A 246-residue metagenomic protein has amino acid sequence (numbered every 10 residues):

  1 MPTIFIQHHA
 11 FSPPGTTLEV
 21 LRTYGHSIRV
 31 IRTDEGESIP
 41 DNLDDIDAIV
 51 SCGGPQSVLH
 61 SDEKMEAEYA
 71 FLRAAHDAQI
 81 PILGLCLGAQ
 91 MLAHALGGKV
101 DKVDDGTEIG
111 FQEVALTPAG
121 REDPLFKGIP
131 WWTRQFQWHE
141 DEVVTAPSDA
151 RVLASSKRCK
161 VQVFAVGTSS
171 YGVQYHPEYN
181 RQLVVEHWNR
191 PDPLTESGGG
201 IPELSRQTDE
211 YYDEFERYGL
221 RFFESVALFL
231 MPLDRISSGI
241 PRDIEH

Functional and structural regions predicted by a protein language model:
P2-F5, D45, S51, M65 (+2 more regions): Amide-donor transfer/coupling interface in amidating biosynthetic enzymes
T3-L21, D34: N-terminal beta1-alpha1 ligand-phosphate binding loop
F11-S12, Q90, C159, Y179: Short alpha-helical
L18-L83: Flexible gly/pro-rich beta->alpha loop and the following alpha-helix that scaffold active-site loops
S27-R29, K99, R134, R151: Conserved beta-strand segments of alpha/beta enzyme cores
H60-E63, H94, D104: Conserved catalytic-core motifs of eukaryotic protein kinase domains, centered on the activation segment
A75-K99: Catalytic nucleophile loop
G106-F111: Short Pro/Gly-enriched coil loops immediately N-terminal to beta-strands
